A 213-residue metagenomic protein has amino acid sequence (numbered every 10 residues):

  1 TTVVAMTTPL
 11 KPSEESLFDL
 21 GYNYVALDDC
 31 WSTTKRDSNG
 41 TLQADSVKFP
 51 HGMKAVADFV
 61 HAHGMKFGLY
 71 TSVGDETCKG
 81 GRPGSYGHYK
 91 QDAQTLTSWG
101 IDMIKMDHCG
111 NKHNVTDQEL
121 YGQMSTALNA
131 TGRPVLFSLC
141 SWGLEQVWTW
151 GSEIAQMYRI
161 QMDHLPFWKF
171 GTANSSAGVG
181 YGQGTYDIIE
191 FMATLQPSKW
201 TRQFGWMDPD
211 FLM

Functional and structural regions predicted by a protein language model:
T1, P12-H113: Aromatic-lined carbohydrate-binding/catalytic grooves of carbohydrate-active enzymes
T1-V3, K11, V135-L136, M162: N-terminal module-boundary/linker segments of secreted carbohydrate-active enzymes
T2-T7, E119-G122: Well-ordered, non-membrane alpha-helical segments in soluble/globular domains
G40-Q43, G84-Y86, L120-M124, W150-Y158: Short secondary-structure boundary/capping segments
H51, A55, Q91, T116-E119 (+4 more regions): Generic recognition of stable, solvent-exposed alpha-helical segments in well-folded globular domains
H88-Q91, L136-M213: Glycan-recognition surfaces
G100-M103, H108-G143: Extracytoplasmic, non-cytosolic globular domains
